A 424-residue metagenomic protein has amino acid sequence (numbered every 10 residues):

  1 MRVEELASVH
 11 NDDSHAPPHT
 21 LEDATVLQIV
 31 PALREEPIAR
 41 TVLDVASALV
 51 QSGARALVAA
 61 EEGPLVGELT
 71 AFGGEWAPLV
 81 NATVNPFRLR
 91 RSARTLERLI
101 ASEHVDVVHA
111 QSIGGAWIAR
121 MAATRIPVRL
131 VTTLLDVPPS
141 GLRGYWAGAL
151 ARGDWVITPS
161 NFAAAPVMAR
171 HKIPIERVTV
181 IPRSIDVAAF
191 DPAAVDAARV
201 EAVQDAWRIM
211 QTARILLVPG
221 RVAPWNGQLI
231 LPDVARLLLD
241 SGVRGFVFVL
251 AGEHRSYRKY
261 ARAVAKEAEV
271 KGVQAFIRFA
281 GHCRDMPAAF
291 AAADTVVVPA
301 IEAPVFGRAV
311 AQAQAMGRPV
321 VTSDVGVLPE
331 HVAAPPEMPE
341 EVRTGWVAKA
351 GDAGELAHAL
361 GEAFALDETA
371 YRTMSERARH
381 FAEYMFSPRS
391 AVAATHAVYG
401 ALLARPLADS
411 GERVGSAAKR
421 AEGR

Functional and structural regions predicted by a protein language model:
E36-D44, R214, R221-L237, R262 (+2 more regions): A conserved mid-protein helix/loop that constitutes part of the nucleotide-sugar donor-binding site
V58, P319-T322, V327-V332, P339: Short hydrophobic beta-strand element within catalytic cores of glycosyltransferases and related nucleotide-activated
A110-A116: Short His-centered aromatic/hydrophobic patch
T124, L130-N161: A conserved, positively charged/aromatic
F162, S184: Carbohydrate-associated surface elements
A261-G281: Nucleotide-activated donor-binding/catalytic signature segment of Leloir-type glycosyltransferases, i.e., the conserved
A334-A353, A363-E368: Conserved acidic donor-binding segment of nucleotide-sugar-dependent glycosyltransferases
E362, T369-M385, A394-A397: A short, well-ordered alpha-helix in the C-terminal region of glycosyltransferases
